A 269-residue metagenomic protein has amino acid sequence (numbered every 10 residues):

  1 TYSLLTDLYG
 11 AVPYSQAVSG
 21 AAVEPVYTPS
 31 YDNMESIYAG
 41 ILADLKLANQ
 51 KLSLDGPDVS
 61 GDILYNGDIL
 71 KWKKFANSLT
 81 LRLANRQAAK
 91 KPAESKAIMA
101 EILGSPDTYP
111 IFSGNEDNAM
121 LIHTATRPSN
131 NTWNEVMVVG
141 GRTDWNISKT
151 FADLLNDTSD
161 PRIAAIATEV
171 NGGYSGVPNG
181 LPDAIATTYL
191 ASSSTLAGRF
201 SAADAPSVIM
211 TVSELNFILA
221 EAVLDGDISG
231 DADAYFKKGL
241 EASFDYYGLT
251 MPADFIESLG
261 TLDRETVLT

Functional and structural regions predicted by a protein language model:
S3-P252, E265-L268: Structured, solvent-exposed acidic/aromatic patches
S243, E257-G260: Secretome/extracellular-domain signature
